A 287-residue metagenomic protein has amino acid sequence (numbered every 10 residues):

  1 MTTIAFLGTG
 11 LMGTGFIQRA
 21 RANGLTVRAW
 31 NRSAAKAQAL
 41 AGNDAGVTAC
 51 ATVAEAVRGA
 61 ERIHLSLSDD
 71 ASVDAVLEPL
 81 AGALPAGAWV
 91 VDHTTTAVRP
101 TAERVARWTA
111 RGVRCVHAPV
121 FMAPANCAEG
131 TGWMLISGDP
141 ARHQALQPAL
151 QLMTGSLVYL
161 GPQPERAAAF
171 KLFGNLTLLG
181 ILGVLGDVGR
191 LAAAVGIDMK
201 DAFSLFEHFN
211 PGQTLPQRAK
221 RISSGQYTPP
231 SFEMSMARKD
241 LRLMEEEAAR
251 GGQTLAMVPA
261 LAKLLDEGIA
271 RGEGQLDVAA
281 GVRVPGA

Functional and structural regions predicted by a protein language model:
M1-L65, A88, P124, S156: NAD(P)+-binding Rossmann beta1-loop-alpha1 motif at the extreme N-terminus of oxidoreductases
I4, T96-L179: Rossmann-fold dinucleotide-binding core
V27, A49, C115-V116, L157 (+2 more regions): Hydrophobic beta-strand scaffold residues
V53-R114: Rossmann-fold NAD(P) dinucleotide-binding segment
R166-P285: Helical "substrate-binding/catalytic lid" subdomain of Rossmann-like NAD(P)-dependent dehydrogenases/reductases
